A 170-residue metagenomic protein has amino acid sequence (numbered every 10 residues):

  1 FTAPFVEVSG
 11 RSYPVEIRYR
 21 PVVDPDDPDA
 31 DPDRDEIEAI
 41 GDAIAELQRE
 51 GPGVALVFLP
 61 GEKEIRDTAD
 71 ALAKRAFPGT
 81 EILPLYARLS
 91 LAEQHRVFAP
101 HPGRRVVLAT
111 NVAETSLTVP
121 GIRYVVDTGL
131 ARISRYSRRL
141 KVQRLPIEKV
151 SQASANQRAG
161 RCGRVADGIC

Functional and structural regions predicted by a protein language model:
F1-C170: P-loop NTPase motor module signature
